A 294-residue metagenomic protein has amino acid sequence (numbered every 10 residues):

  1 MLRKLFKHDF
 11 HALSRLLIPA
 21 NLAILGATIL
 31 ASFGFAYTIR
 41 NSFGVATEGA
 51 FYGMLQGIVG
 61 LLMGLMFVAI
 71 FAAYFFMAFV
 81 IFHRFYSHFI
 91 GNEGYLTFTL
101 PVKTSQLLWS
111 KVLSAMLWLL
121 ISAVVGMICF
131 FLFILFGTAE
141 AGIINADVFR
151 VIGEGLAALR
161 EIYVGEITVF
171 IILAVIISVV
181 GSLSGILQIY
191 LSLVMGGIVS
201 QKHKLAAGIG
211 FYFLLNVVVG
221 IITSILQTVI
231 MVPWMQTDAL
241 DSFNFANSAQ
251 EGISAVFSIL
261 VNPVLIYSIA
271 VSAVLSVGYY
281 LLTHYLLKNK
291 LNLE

Functional and structural regions predicted by a protein language model:
M1-G94, T104-E294: Hydrophobic alpha-helical transmembrane segments of membrane proteins
